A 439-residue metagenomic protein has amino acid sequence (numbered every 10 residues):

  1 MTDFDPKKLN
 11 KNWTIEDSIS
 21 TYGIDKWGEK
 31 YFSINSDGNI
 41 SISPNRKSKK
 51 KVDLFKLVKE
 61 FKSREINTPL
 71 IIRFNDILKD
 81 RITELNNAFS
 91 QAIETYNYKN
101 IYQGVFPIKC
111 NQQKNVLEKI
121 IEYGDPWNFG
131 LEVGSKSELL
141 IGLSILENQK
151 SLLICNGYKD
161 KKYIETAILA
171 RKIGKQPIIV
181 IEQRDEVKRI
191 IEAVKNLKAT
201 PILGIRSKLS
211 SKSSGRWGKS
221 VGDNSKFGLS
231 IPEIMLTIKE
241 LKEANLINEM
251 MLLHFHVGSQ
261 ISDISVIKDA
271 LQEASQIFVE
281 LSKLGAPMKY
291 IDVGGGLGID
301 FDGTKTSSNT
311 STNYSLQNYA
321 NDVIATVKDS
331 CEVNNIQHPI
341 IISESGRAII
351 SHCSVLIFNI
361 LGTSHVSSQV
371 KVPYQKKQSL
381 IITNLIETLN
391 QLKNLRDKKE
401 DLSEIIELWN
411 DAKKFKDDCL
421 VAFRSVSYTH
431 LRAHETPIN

Functional and structural regions predicted by a protein language model:
M1-N67: Conserved, well-structured core domains of diverse proteins
D37, S41-K47, K56-Y102, P107-Q112: Low-complexity, highly charged intrinsically disordered N-terminal segments that act as targeting/localization
N97-Y290, I299, Y314-N318, T326: Active-site-proximal beta-alpha core segment in soluble small-molecule metabolic enzymes
H254-H256, Y290-G298, H338-C353: A glycine-rich phosphate-binding loop feature that marks nucleotide/adenosyl-phosphate handling sites
I261-D269, D300-N318, A348-T363: Short glycine/threonine-rich loop-to-helix capping motif typified by GTGT followed within a few residues by an Asp-Pro
F358-F415: Polar, glycine-rich mid-to-C-terminal structural blocks that act as macromolecule-binding/assembly scaffolds
T429-T436: Conserved small/polar residues in nucleotide/adenosyl-binding loops
